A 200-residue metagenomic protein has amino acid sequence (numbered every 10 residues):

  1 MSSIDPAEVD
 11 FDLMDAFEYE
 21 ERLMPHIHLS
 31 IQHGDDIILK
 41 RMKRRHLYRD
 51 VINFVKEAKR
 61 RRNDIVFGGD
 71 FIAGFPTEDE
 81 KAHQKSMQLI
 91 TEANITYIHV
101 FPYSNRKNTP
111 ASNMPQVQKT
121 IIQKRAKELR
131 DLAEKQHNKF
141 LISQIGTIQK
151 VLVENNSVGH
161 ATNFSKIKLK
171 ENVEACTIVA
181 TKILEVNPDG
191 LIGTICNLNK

Functional and structural regions predicted by a protein language model:
M1, L29, D70, I90 (+4 more regions): Conserved, mostly hydrophobic/aromatic
M1-E78, T91: Conserved SAM/AdoMet-binding glycine-rich loop
E8-D12, I31-M42, A73-E80, Y97-I121 (+2 more regions): Flexible glycine/acidic-rich beta-alpha junction loops that bind and position SAM and/or redox cofactors in anaerobic
D10, V51, H83-S86, I122: Aromatic/hydrophobic pocket-lining residues that form the small-molecule binding cavity in soluble enzyme cores
F17-E18, S86, P115-Q118: Short, hinge-like loop/turn segments at secondary-structure boundaries
N94: Conserved SAM/SAH cofactor-binding pocket of Class I
S112-K200: Terminal RNA-binding accessory module
